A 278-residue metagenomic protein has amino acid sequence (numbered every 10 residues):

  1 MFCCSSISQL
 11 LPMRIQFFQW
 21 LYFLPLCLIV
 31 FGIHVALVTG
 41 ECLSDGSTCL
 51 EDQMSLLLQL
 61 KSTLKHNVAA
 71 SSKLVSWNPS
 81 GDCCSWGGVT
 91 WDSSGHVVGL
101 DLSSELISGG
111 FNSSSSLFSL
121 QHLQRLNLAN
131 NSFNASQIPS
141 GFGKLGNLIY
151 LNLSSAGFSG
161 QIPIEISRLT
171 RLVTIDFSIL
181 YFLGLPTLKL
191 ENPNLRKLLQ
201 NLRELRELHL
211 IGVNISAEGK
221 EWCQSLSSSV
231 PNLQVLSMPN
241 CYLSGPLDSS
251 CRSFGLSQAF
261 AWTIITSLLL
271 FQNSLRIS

Functional and structural regions predicted by a protein language model:
M1-S278: Plant-biased, solvent-exposed loop and capping regions within N-terminal extracellular ligand-binding ectodomains
